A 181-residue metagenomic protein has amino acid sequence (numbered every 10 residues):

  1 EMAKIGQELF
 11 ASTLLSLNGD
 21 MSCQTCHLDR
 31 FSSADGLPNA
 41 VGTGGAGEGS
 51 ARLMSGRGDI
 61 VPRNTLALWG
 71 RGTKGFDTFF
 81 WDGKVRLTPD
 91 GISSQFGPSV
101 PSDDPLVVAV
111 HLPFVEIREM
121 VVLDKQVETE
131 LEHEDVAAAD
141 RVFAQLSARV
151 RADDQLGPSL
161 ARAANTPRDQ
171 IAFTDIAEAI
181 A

Functional and structural regions predicted by a protein language model:
E1-A181: Periplasmic c-type cytochrome electron-transfer domains
